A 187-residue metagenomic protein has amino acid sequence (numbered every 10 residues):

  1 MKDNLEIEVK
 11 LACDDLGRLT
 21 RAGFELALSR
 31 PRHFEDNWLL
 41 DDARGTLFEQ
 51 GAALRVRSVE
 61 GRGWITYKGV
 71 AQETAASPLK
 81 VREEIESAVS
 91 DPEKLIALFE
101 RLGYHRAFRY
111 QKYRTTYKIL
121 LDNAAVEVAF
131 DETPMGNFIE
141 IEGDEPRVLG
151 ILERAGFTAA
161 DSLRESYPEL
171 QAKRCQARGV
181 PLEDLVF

Functional and structural regions predicted by a protein language model:
M1-A125, D161-F187: N-terminal strand-loop-strand beta-hairpin
D14-L19, D144-L152: Glyoxalase I/VOC metalloenzyme domain signal
G61, M135-N137: Beta-strand-connecting loop/turn residues
K68-V70, T133, D144: Surface loops and adjacent helix of pleckstrin homology
V128-M135: A contiguous pocket-lining binding segment that forms or flanks enzyme active sites
L149-D161: Long, well-ordered alpha-helical scaffolding segments within enzyme catalytic domains, especially pronounced
